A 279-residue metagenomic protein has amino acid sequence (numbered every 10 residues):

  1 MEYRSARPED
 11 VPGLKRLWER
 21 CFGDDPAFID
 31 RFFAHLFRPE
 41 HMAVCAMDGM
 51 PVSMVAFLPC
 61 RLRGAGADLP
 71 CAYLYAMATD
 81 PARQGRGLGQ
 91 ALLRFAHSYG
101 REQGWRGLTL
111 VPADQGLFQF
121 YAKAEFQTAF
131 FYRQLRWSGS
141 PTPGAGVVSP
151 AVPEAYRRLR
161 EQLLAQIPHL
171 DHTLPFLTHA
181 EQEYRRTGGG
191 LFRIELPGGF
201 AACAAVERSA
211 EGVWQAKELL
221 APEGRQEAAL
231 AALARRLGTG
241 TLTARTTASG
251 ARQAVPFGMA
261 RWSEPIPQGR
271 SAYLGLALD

Functional and structural regions predicted by a protein language model:
M1-Y3: Extreme N-terminal starter segment of soluble prokaryotic enzymes
P8-L17, P153-I167, G269-S271: A short, well-structured alpha-helix characteristic of acyl/acetyltransferase catalytic modules
V11, R16-G64, P168-L196: Active-site rim helix/loop that mediates acceptor-substrate recognition in acyltransferases
V44, M50-C60, C71-A78, G198-R208 (+1 more regions): Conserved beta-strand in the GNAT
T79, G85-S98, K123, E223-R235: Conserved acetyl-CoA-binding loop-helix of GNAT-fold acetyltransferases
L93, G100-A113, G238-A248: Conserved GNAT acetyl-CoA-binding A-motif
A122-P143, Q215-G224, A231-D279: Active-site/acyl-donor-binding loops of N-acyltransferases
Q127-K217: Amide-forming acyltransferase catalytic core, primarily the GNAT-like/NAT-type and related acyltransferase folds
